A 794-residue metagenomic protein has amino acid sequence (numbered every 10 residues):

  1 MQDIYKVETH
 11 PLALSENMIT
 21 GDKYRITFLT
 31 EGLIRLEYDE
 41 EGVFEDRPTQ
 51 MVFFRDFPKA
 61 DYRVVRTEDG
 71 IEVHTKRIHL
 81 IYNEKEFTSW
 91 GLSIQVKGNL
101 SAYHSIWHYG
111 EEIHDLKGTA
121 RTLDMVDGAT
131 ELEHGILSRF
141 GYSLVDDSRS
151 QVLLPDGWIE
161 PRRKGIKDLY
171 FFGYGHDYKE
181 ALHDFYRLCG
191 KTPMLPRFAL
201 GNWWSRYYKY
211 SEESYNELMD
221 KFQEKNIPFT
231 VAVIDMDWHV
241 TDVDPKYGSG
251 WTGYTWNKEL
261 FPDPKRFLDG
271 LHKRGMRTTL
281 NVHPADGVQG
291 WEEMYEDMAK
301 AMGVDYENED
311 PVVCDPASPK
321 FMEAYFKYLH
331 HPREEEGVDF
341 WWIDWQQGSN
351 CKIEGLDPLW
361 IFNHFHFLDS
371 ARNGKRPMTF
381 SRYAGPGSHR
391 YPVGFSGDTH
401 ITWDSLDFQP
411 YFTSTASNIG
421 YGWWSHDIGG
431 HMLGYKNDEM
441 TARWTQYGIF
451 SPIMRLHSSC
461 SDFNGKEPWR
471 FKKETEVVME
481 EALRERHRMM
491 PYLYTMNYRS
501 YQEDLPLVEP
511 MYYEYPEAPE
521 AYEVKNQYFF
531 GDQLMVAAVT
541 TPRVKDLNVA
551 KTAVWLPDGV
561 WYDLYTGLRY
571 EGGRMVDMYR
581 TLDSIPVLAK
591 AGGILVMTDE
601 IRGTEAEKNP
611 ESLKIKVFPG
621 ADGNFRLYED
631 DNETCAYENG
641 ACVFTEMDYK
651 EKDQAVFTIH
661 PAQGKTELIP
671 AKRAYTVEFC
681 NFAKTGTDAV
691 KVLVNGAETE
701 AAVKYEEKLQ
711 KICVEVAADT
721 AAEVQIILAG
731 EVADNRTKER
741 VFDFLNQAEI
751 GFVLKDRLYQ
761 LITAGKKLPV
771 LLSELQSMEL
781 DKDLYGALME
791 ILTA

Functional and structural regions predicted by a protein language model:
I4-Y5, L29-E68: A low-complexity, Ser/Thr/Gly/Pro-enriched, surface-exposed linker/loop concept that marks segments flanking
I26, I34-L36, V73-L80, M535-A538 (+1 more regions): Short, well-ordered beta-strand segments enriched in hydrophobic/aromatic residues
R47-D61, V304, Y562-L582, T687-E715: Solvent-exposed beta-strand/loop surfaces of large extracellular or lumenal domains
D61-A199, R206-Y207, E212, M219-E224 (+1 more regions): Catalytic and substrate-binding clefts that recognize carbohydrates or anionic sugar/phosphate headgroups
Y103-I106, P228-M479, E514-A518, V524 (+1 more regions): Aromatic- and carboxylate-enriched substrate-binding clefts and catalytic-loop regions of carbohydrate-active enzymes
M125, L195, A199, S205-K246 (+2 more regions): A conserved hydrophobic secondary-structure block that centers on an alpha-helix together with its immediately flanking
F367, G387-G394, F408-F412, A416-H426 (+1 more regions): Catalytic core of carbohydrate-active enzymes
F529-G531, V549, G603-A794: Beta-rich accessory regions
